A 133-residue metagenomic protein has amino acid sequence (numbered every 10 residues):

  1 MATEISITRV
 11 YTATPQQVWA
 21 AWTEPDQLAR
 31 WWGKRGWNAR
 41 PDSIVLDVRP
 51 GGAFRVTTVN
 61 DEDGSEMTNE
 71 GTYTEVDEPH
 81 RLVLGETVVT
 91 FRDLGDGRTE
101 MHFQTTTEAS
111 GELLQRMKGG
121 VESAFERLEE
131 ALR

Functional and structural regions predicted by a protein language model:
M1-N38: Hydrophobic ligand-binding cavity/cleft-lining segments
A2-T8, P15-Q17, S43, A53 (+2 more regions): Intrinsic-disorder/low-complexity, polar/charged segments enriched in Ser/Thr/Lys/Arg/Asp/Glu/Gln
I7-Y11, Y73, F103-T105: A structural signal for short, well-ordered beta-strand segments
V18, L28, F54-V56, Y73 (+3 more regions): Hydrophobic pocket/interface hotspot
R40-L84: Glycine-rich portal/gate segments that line the openings of hydrophobic small-molecule binding cavities
E75, H80-S123: Beta-strand/loop substructures that line and gate deep hydrophobic ligand-binding cavities in soluble
E130-R133: Generic C-terminal helix-cap and adjacent flexible tail
